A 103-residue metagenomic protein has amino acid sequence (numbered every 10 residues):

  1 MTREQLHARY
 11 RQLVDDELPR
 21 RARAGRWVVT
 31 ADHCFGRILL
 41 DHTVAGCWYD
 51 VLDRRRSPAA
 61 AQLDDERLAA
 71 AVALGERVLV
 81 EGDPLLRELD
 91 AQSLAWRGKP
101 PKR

Functional and structural regions predicted by a protein language model:
M1-R103: Positively charged, phosphate-engaging catalytic surfaces used for nucleic-acid and nucleotide handling
